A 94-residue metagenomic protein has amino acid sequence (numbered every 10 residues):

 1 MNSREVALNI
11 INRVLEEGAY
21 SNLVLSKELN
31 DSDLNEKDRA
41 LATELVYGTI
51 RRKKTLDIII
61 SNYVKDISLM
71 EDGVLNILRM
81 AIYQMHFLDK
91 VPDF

Functional and structural regions predicted by a protein language model:
M1-F94: Class I Rossmann-like S-adenosyl-L-methionine
